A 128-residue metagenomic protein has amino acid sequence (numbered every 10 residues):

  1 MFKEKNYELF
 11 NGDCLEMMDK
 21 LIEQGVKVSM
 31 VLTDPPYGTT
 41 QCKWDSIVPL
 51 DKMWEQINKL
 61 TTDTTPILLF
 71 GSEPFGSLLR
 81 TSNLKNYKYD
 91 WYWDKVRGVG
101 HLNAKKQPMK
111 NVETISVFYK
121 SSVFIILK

Functional and structural regions predicted by a protein language model:
F2-K128: Core catalytic lobe of class I
